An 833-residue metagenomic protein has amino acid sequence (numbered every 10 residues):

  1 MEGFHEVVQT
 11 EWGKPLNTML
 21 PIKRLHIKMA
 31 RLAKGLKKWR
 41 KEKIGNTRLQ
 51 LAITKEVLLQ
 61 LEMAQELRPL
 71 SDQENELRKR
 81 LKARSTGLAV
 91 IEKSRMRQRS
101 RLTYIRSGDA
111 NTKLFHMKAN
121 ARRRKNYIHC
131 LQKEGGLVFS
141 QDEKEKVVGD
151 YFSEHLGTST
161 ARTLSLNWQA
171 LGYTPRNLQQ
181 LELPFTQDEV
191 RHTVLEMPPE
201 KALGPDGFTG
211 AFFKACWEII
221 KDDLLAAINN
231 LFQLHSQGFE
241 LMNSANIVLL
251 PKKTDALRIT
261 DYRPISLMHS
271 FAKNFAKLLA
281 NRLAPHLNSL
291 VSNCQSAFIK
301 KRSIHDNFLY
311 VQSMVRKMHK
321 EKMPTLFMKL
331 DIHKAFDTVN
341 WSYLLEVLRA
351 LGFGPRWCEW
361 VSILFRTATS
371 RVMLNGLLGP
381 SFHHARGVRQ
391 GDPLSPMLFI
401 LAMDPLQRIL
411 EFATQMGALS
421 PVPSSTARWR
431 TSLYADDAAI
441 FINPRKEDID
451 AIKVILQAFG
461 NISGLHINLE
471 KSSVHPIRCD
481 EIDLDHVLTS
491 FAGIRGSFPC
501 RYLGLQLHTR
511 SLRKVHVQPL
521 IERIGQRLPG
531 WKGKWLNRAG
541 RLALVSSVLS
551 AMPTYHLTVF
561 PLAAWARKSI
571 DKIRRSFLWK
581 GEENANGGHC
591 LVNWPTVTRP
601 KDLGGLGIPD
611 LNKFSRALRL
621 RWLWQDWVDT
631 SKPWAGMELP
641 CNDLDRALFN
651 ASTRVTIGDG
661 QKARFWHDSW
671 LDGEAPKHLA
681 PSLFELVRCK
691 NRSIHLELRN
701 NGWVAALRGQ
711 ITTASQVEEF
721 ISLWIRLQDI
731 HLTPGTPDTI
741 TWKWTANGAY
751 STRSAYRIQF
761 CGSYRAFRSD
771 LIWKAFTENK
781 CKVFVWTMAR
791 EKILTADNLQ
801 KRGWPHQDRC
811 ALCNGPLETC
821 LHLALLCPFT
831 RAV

Functional and structural regions predicted by a protein language model:
M1-E74, R84-G87, S94-M96, S100-R106 (+3 more regions): A helix-boundary/hinge signal
